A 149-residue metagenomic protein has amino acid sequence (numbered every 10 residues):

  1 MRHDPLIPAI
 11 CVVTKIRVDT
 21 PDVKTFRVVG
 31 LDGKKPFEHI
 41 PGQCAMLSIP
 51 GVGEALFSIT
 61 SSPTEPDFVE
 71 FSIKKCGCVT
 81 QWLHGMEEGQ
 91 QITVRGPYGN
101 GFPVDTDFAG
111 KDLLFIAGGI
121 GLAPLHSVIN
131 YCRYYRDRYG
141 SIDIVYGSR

Functional and structural regions predicted by a protein language model:
M1-Q90, S148-R149: Ferredoxin-reductase
D4, C78-R149: FNR/FR-type flavoprotein reductase catalytic core
